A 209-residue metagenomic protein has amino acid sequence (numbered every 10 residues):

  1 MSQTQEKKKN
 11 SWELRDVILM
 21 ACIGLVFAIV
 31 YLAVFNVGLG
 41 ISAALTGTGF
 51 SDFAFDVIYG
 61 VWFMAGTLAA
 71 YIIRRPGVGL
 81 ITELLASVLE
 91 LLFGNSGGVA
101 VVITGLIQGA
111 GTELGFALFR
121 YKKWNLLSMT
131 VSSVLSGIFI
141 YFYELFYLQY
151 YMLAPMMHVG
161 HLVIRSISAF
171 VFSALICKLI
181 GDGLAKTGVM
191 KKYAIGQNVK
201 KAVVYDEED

Functional and structural regions predicted by a protein language model:
S2-A69: Hydrophobic transmembrane alpha-helices
T4, K8-W12, D16, S51 (+10 more regions): Membrane-helix interfacial "entry" motifs
D16-G24, I103-L145: Short helix-perturbing small/polar motifs within transmembrane alpha-helices
V17-C22, G60, M64, G77-L84 (+4 more regions): Hydrophobic alpha-helical transmembrane segments
I23-Y31, A65-G66, A86, E90 (+6 more regions): Alpha-helical transmembrane segments of multipass membrane proteins
F35, S87-L114, Y147: Interfacial aromatic-anchored transmembrane helix boundaries in multi-pass membrane proteins
A44-T48, K122-D209: Membrane-embedded alpha-helical hairpins and interfacial helices in multi-pass inner-membrane proteins
G77-A100, A194-E207: Cytoplasmic juxtamembrane regions at transmembrane-helix boundaries
